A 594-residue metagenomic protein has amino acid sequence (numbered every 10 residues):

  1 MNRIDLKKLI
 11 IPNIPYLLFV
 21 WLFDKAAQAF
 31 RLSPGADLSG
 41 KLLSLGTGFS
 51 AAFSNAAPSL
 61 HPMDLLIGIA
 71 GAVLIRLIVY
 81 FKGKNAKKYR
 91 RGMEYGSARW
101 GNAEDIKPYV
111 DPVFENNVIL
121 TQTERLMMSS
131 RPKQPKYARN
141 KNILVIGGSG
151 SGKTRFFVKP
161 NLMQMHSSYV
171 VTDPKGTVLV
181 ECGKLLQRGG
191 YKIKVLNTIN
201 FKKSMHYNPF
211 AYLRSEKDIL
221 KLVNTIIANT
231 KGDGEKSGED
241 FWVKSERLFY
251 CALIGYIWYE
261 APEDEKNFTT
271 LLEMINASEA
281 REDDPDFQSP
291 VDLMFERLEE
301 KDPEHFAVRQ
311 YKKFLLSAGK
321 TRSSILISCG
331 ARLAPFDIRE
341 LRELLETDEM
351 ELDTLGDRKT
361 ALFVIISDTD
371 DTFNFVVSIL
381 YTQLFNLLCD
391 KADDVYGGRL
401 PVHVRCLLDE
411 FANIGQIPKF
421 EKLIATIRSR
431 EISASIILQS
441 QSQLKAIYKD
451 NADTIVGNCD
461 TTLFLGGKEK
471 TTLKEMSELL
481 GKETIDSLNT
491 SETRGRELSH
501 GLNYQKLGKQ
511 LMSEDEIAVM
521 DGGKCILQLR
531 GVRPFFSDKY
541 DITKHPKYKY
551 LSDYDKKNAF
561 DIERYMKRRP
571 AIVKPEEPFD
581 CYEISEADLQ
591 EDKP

Functional and structural regions predicted by a protein language model:
M1-S151, R155-V158, K202, K482 (+2 more regions): Basic- and hydrophobic-enriched, low-structure N-terminal and domain-boundary segments that flank ATP-binding catalytic
L9, R139-I432, I447, A452 (+4 more regions): P-loop NTPase motor domains
A52-N55, L65-N117, E216-I226, M274-A277 (+3 more regions): Short alpha-helical interface patches
K107-P108, F114, F375, F411 (+1 more regions): A short glycine-/small-residue-rich loop at the edge of a beta-strand within enzyme catalytic domains
F114-L120, F375-Q383, M476: Conserved long hydrophobic alpha-helices within structured protein cores
L126-P132, K231-F241, D486-Q505: Low-complexity, polar-biased intrinsically disordered regions enriched in Pro/Ser/Thr/Gly
I424-I526: Conserved ATP-driven motor cores of ASCE-family P-loop NTPases powering translocation/secretion/packaging/pilus
